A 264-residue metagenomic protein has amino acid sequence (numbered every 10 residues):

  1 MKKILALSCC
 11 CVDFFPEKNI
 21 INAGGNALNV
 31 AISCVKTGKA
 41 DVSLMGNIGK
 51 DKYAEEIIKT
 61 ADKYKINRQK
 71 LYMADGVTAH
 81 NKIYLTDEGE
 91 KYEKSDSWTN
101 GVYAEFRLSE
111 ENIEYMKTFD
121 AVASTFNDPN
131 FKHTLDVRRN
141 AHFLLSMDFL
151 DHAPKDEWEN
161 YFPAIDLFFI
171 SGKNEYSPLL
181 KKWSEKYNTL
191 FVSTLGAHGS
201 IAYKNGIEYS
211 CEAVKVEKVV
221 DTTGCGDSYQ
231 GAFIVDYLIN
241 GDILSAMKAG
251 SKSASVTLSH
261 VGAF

Functional and structural regions predicted by a protein language model:
K2-L5, D62-K63, R68-L71, L85-S210: Ribokinase/PfkB-type carbohydrate-kinase core domain
K3, F15-N81, D87-E88: Substrate-binding N-lobe of the ribokinase-like
S8, G46-G49, L195: Short beta-strand/turn micro-motifs composed of small residues that flank or help shape donor/cofactor-binding pockets
C9-C10, K173, S228: Active-site metal-binding loops of divalent metal-dependent hydrolases
C11-F14, V216-E217: A short, flexible beta-alpha/helix-coil linker loop
T118, K181-F264: Conserved phosphate-binding/catalytic region of the ribokinase-like
